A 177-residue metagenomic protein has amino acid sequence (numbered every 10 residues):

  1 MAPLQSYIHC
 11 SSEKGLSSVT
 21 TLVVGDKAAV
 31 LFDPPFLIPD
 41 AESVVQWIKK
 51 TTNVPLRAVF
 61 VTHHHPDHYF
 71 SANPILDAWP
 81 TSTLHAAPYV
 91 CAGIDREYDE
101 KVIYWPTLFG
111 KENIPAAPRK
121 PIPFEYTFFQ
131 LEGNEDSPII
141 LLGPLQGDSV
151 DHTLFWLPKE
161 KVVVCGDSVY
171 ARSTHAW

Functional and structural regions predicted by a protein language model:
M1-H9, F109-I114, N134-I139: Short Pro/Gly-enriched beta-strand edge/turn motifs at strand-loop
A2-K50, L154-D167: Conserved beta-strand hairpin/beta-sheet module of binuclear metal-dependent hydrolase folds, prominently
S11-E13, A117-K120, G143-Q146: Short Gly/Pro-enriched turn/cap motifs at secondary-structure boundaries
S17, L37-P39, H64-Y69, C91-I94 (+2 more regions): Active-site environment of divalent metal-dependent phosphoester hydrolases
L22, T127-P158: Core dinuclear metal-dependent hydrolase active-site scaffold
V30-D33, R57-V61, I140-L141: Short catalytic-loop micro-motif centered on adjacent basic/acidic residues
Q46-Q130: Active-site HxH/HxHxD metal-binding segment of metal-dependent hydrolases
V163-W177: Signal/transit-peptide handling
